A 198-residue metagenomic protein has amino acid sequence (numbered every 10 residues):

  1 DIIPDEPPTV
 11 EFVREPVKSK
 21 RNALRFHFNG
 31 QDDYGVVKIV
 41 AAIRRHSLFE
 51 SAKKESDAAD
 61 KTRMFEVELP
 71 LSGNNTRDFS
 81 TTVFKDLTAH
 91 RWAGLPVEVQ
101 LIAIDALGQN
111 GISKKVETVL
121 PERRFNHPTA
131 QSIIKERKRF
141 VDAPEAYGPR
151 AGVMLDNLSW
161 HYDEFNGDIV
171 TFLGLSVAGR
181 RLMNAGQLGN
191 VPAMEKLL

Functional and structural regions predicted by a protein language model:
D1-L198: Extracytoplasmic/secretory ectodomains and luminal regions
